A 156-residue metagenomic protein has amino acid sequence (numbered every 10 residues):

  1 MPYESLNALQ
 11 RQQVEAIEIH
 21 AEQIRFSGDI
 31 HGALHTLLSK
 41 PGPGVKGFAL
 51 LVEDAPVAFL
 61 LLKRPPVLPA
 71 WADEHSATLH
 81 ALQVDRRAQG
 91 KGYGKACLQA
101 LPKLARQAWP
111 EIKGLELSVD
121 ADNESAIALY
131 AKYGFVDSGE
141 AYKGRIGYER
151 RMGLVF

Functional and structural regions predicted by a protein language model:
M1, S5-A81, D85-R87, L98-Q99 (+2 more regions): Acetyl-CoA-dependent GNAT
F48-L50, R150-L154: Short beta-strand element of the conserved SAM-dependent methyltransferase core
K63, E116-S118, S138: Solvent-exposed beta-strand sheet faces enriched in polar/charged residues
H75, Y148-R150: Residues on conserved beta-strands of the protein kinase catalytic domain
D85-R87, K91, A121-D122: Active-site acidic-Proline motif in GNAT/NAT acetyltransferases
G92, P110, G134: Short glycine-rich hinge loops at helix-strand junctions in the catalytic core of two-component histidine kinases
K95, A121-G139: Conserved active-site alpha-helix within GNAT-family acetyltransferase domains
E111-I127, K143-Y148, V155-F156: Conserved beta-strand-loop-alpha-helix junction that forms the acyl-donor binding cleft
